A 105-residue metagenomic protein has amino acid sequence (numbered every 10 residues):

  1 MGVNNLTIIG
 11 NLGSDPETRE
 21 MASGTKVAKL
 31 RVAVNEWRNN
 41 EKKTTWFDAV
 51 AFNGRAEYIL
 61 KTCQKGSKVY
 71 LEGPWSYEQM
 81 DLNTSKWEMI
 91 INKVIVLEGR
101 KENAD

Functional and structural regions predicted by a protein language model:
M1-D105: Single-stranded nucleic acid-binding surfaces, predominantly the OB-fold ssDNA-binding core
